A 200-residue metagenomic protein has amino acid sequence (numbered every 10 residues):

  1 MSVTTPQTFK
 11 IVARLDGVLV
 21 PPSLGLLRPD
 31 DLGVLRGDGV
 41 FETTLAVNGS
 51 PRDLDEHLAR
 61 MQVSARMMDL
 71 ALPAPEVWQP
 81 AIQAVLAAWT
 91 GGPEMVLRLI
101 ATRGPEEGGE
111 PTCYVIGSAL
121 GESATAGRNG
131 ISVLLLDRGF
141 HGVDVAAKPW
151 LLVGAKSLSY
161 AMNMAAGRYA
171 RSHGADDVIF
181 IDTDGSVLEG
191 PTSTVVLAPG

Functional and structural regions predicted by a protein language model:
M1-E76, P80-A84, T102, E107-G200: Helix-start/capping segments and mature chain N-termini
V85-T90: Phosphate/pyrophosphate-binding loops at sites that engage ATP/ADP/AMP, CoA/4′-phosphopantetheine, polyphosphate
G91-A101: Ordered, amphipathic secondary-structure segments that act as subunit-interaction surfaces in large macromolecular
